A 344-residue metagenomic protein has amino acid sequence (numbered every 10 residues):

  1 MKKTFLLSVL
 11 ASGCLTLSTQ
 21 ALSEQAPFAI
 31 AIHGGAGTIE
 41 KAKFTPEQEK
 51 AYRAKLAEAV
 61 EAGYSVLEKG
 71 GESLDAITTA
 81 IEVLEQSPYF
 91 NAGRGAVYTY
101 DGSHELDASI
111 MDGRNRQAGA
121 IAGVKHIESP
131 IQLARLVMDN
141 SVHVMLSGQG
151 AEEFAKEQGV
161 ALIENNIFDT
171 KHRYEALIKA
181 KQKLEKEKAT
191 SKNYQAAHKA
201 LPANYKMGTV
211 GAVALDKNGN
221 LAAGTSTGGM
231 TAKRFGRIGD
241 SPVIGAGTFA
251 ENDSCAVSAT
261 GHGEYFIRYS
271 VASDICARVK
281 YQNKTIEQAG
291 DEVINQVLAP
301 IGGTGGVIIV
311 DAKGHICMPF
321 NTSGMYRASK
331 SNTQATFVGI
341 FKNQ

Functional and structural regions predicted by a protein language model:
M1-F5, Q20-S23: Short, Lys/Arg-enriched, disordered terminal segments
T4-G13: Sec-dependent N-terminal signal peptides
T16-S18: N-terminal signal peptide c-region/cleavage motif recognized by signal peptidases
L22-Q344: Alpha/propeptide regions of enzymes that mature by internal proteolysis
